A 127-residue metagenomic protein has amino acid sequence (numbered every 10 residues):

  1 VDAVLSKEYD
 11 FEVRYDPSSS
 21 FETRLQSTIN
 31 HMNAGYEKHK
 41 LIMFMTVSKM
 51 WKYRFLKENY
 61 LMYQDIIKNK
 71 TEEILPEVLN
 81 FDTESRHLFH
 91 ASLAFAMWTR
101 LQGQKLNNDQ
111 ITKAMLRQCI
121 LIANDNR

Functional and structural regions predicted by a protein language model:
V1-T28: Amphipathic alpha-helical linker/stalk segments
V1-V4, E8, Y36, A96 (+1 more regions): Hydrophobic recognition helices of helix-based DNA-binding modules
P17, R24, K52-F55, N59: Non-transmembrane, amphipathic alpha-helical segments
Q26, V47, E72-P76, W98-Q102: Amphipathic alpha-helical segments within well-ordered protein domains
A34-M45, R54-H87, L116-N124: Amphipathic alpha-helical packing segments from all-alpha helical-bundle domains
S48-K52, F95: Short helix-capping/turn signature of helix-turn-helix
R86-N107, L121-R127: Amphipathic C-terminal alpha-helical segment
